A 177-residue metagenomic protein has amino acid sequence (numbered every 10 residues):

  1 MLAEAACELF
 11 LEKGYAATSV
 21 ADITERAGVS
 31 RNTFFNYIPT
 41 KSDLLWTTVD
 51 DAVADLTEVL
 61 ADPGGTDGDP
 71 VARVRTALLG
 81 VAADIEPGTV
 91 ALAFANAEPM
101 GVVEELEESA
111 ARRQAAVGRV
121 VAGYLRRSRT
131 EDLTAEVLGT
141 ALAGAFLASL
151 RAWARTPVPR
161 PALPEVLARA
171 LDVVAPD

Functional and structural regions predicted by a protein language model:
M1, L9-D43: Helix-turn-helix
M1-A6, I23, T48-L56: Generic hydrophobic, amphipathic alpha-helix propensity
E4, T76, G80, G123 (+2 more regions): Short, residue-level hotspots on alpha-helical faces of the histone-fold and other alpha-helical interaction modules
T47, A54-N96: Hydrophobic alpha-helical connector segments
A52, P70, V74, L78 (+2 more regions): Hydrophobic/aromatic residues within well-ordered alpha-helical segments
I85-G88, S149-P157: Secondary-structure edge/capping motif, primarily at the C-terminal ends of alpha-helices and the immediately following
V103-R129, E136-T140: Amphipathic alpha-helical packing segments from all-alpha helical-bundle domains
G123, R155-D177: C-terminal peripheral helix-coil segments that are non-catalytic and often amphipathic
